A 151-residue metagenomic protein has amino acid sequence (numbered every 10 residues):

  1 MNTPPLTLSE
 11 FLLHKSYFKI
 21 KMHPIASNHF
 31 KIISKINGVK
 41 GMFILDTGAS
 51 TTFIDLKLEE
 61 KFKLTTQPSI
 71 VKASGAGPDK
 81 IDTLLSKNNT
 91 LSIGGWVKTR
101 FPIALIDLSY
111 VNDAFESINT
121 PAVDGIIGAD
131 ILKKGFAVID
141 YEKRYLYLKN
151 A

Functional and structural regions predicted by a protein language model:
M1-A151: Pepsin/retropepsin-fold aspartyl endopeptidases
